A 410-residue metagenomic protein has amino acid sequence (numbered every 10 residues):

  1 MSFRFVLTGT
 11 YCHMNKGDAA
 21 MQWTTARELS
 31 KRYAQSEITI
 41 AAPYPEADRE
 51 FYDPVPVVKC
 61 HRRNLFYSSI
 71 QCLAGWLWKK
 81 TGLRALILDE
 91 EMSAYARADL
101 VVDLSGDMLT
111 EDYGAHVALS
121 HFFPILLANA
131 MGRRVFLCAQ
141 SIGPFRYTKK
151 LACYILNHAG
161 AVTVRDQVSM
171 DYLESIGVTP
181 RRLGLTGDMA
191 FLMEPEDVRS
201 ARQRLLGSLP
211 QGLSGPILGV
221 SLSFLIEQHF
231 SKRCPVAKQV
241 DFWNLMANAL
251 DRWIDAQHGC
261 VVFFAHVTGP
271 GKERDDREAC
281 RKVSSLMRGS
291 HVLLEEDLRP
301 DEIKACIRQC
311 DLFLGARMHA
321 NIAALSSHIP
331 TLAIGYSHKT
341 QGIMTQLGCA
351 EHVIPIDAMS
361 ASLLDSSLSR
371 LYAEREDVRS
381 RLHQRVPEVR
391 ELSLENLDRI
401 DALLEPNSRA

Functional and structural regions predicted by a protein language model:
M1-A410: Active-site anion-handling motifs in enzyme catalytic cores
